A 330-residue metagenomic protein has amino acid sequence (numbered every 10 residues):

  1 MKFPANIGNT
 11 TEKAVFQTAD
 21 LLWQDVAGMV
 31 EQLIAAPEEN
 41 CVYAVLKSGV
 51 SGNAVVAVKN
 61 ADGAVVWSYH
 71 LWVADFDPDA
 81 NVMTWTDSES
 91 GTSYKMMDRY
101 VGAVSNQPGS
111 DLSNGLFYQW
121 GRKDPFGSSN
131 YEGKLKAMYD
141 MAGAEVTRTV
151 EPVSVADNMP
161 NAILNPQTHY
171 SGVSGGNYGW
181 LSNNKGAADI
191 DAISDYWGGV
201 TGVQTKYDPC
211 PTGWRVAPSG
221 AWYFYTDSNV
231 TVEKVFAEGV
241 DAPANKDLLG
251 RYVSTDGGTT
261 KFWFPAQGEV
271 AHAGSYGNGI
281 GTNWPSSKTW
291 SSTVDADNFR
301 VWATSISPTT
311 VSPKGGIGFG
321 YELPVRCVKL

Functional and structural regions predicted by a protein language model:
M1-Q204, T293-D295, F319-V325, K329-L330: Short, compositionally biased
V55, A103, L181-L330: C-terminal, surface-exposed recognition/capping segments
